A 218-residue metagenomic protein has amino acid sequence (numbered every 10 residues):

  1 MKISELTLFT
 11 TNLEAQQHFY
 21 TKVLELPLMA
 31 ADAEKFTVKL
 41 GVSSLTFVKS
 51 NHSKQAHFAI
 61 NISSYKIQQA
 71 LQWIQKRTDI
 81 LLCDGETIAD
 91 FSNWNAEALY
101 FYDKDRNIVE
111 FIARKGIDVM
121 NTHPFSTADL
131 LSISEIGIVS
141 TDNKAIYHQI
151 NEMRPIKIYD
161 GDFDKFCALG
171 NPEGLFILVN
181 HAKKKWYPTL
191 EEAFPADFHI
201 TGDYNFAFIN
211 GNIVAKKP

Functional and structural regions predicted by a protein language model:
M1-E14, G116-I156: N-terminal beta-strand motif that seeds the catalytic metal site of vicinal oxygen chelate
M1-K54, N61-Y65, A70: Basic, Lys/Arg-rich alpha-helical nucleic-acid-recognition elements, primarily the DNA-binding modules of transcription
L13, I60-K104, I138-P218: Vicinal oxygen chelate
L28-D32, A113-R114, Y159-G161: Conserved catalytic-core motifs of GNAT/GCN5-like acyltransferases
S43-S44, N107, G174-L175: Short acidic/polar mixed-charge low-complexity motifs
K49-K54, K115-I117, H181-K185: A short, sequence-level motif marking secondary-structure junctions
E86-L131: Hydrophobic, well-structured mid-protein blocks that either form specific transmembrane helices
